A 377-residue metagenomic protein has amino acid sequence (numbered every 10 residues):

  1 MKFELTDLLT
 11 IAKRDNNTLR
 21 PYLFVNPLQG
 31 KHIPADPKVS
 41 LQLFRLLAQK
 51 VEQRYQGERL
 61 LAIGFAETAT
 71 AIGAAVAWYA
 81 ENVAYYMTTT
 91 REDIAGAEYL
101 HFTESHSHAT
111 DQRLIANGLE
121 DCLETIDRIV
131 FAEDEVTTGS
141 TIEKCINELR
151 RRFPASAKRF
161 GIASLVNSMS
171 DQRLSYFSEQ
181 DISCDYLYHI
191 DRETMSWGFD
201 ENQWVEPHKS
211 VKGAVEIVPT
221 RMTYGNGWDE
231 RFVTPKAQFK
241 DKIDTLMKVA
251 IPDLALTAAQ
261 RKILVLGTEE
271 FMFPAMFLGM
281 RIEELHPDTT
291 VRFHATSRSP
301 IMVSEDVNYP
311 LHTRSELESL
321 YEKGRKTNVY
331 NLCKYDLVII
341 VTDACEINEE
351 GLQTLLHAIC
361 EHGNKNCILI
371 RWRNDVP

Functional and structural regions predicted by a protein language model:
M1-P377: PRPP-associated nucleotide enzymes
